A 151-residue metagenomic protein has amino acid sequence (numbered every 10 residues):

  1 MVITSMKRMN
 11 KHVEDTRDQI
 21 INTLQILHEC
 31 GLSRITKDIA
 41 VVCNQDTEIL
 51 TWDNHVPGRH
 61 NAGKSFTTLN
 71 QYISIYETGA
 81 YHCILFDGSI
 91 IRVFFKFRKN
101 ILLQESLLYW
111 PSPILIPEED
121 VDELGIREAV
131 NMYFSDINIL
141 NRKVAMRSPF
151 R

Functional and structural regions predicted by a protein language model:
V2-I84, I90-I91: N-terminal "first-domain core" detector
V93-F95: A short acidic (Asp/Glu
F97-R151: An exposed acidic His-Trp-rich patch
